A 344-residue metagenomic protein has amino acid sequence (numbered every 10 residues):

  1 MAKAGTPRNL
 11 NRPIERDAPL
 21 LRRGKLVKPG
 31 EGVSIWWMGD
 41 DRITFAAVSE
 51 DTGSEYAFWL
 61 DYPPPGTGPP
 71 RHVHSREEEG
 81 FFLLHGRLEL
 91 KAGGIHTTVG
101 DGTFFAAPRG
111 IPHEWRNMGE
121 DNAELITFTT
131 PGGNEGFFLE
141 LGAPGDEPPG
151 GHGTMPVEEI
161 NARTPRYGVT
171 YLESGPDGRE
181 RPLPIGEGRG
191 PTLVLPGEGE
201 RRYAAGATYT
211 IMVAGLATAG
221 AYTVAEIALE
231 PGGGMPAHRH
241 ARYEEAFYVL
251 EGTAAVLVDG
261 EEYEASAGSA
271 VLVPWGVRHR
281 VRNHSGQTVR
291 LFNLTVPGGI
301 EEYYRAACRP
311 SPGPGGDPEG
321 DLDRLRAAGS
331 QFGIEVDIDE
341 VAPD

Functional and structural regions predicted by a protein language model:
A2, E31-S34, G39, E50 (+15 more regions): Hydrophobic small-molecule pocket/channel-lining residues, especially in calycin-type beta-barrels
A2-Y56, P148-A221, G315-D344: A short, N-terminal "cap"/entry segment at the start of jelly-roll beta-barrel domains of the cupin/DSBH fold
L26-K28, D51, G80, R87 (+3 more regions): Short acidic-glycine-tyrosine-enriched beta hairpin
D40-V48, W59-H74, A207-M212, A225-H240: Conserved short histidine dyad/triad with adjacent acidic residue
F45, F58-Y62, G80, H96 (+6 more regions): Conserved hydrophobic/aromatic beta-strand scaffold that supports enzyme active sites
T52, E89, R109-E135, A255 (+1 more regions): Ligand-binding loop in jelly-roll beta-barrel domains
R76-L88, G93, P231, R242-A254 (+1 more regions): Glycine- and acidic-residue-biased ligand/ion/polar-headgroup-sensing regions
D121-T170, Q287-S330: A contiguous, mid-protein "functional segment" used to position or interact with cofactors/ions or partner subunits
